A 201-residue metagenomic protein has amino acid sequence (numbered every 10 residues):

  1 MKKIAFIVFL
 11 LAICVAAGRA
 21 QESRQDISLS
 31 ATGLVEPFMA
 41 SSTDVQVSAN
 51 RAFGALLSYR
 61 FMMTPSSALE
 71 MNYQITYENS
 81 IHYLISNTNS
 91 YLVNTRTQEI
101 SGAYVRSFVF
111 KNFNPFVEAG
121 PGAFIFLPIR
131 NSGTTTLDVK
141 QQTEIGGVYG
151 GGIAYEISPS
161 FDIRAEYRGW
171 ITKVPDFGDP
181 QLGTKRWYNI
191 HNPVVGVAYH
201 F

Functional and structural regions predicted by a protein language model:
I4-I13: Sec-dependent N-terminal signal peptides
A16-A20: Sec/Tat signal peptide C-region and signal peptidase I cleavage site
E22, S58-G133, Y155, Y188-F201: Gram-negative (and chloroplast) outer-membrane scaffold detector with strong preference for beta-barrel transmembrane
S28-L34, N72-Q74, E118-G122, E166-R168: Transmembrane beta-strands of outer-membrane beta-barrel proteins
L34-L56, Q142-T143: Surface-exposed strand-loop-strand hairpins of Gram-negative outer-membrane beta-barrel proteins
E36-S42, E78-L84, F126-R130, K173-G178: Outer-membrane beta-barrel proteins
S41-Q46, I85-L92, G133-V139, D179-K185: Extracellular loop and loop/strand-boundary signature of outer-membrane beta-barrel proteins
S48-A52, N94-E99, Q141-G146, W187-N189: Short sequence motifs at beta-strands and strand-loop junctions characteristic of Gram-negative outer-membrane
